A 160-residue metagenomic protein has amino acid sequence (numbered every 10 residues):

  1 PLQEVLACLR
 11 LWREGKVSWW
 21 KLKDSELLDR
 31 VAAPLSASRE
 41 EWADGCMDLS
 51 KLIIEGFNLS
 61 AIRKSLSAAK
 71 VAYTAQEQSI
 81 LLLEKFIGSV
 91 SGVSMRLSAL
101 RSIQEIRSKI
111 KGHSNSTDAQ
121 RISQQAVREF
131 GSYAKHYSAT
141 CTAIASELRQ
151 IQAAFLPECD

Functional and structural regions predicted by a protein language model:
P1-S102, H136-D160: Amphipathic alpha-helical interface elements
L66-A69, Q124-R128: Short linear capping/connector segments at secondary-structure termini
S94-Q124: Histidine-centered, metal-coordinating catalytic motifs and their short helical/loop contexts
A126-T140: Short secondary-structure subsegments characteristic of cysteine-rich extracellular domains
